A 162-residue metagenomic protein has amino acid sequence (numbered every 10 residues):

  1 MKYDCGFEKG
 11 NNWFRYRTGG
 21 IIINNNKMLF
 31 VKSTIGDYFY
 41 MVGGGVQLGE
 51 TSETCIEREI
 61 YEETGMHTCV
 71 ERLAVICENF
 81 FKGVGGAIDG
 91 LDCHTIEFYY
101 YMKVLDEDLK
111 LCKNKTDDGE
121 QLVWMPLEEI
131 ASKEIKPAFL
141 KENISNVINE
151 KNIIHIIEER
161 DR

Functional and structural regions predicted by a protein language model:
M1-G19, N25, G90, I157: Acidic, metal-coordinating catalytic segment for phosphate/diphosphate chemistry, firing primarily on the Nudix
N12-F14, I88-I96, T116-G119: A generic structural micro-feature
R15, I23, M41, T68 (+1 more regions): Short connector loops at helix/strand junctions that flank enzyme active sites, especially segments positioning acidic
I22, Y101-K103, V123-P126: Short, well-ordered beta-strand micro-motif
N24-E63: Conserved Nudix-box catalytic region and its N-terminal flanking loop in Nudix hydrolases and closely related
D37-Y38, N114-R162: Nudix hydrolase/Nudix homology domain
H67-I76: A short coil-to-beta-strand element that immediately follows conserved catalytic motifs
F81-K110: Active-site-adjacent beta-strand/loop module that shapes the phosphate/pyrophosphate-binding cleft
